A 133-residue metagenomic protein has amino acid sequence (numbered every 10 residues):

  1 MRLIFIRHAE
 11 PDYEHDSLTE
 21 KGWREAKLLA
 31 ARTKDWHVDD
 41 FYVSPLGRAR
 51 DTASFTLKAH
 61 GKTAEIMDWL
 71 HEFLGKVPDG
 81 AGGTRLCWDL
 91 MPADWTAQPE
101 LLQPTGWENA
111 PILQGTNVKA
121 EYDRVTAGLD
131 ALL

Functional and structural regions predicted by a protein language model:
M1-H71, D123, A127-G128: Active-site-proximal alpha-helix that buttresses catalytic centers in soluble enzyme cores
G61-L133: Phosphate-handling substructures
